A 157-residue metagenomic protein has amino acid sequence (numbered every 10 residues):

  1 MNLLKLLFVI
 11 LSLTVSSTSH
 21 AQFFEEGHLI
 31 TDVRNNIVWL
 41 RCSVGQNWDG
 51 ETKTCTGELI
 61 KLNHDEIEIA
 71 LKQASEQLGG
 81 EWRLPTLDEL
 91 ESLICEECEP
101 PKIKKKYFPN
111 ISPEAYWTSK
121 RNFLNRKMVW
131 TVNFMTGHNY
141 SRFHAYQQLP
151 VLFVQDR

Functional and structural regions predicted by a protein language model:
M1-L7: Bacterial N-terminal signal peptides that target proteins for export
L4, E68-E81, L87-F134, R142 (+1 more regions): An exposed tryptophan-centered "aromatic clamp" motif
L11-T14: Repetitive helical segments and hydrophobic/amphipathic motifs
S16-T18: N-terminal signal peptide c-region/cleavage motif recognized by signal peptidases
H28, V33-R83, L87-L90, I94-E96: Short aromatic-cysteine micro-motif
I30-T31, N36-W39, V44, I111-S119 (+2 more regions): Post-signal/leader-peptide non-cytosolic segments of secretory proteins
N139-A145: Short, exposed beta-strand-loop hairpins at the edges of beta-sheets in extracellular/periplasmic proteins
Q148-D156: Short, low-complexity, Pro/Ser/Thr/Gly-rich segments in the mature regions of secreted, periplasmic
